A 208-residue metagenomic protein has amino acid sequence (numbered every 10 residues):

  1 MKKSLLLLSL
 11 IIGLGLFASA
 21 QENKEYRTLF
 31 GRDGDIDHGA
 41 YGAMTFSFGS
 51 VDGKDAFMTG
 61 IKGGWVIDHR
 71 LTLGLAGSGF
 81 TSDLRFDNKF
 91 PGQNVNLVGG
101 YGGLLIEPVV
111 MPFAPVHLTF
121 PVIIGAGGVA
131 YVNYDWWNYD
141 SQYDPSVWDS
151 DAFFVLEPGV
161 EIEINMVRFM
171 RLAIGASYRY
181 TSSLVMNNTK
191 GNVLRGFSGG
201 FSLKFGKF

Functional and structural regions predicted by a protein language model:
M1-R32: Cleavable N-terminal export/targeting peptides
S4, G34-G42, H69-L71, A114-F120 (+2 more regions): Outer-envelope beta-barrel architecture signal
A20-H69, K204-F208: Short glycine/proline- and aromatic-enriched beta-strand/turn motifs that initiate or cap beta-hairpins
H38-A40, D55-T59, N96-G102, V116 (+2 more regions): Residues that define the transmembrane beta-barrel architecture of outer-membrane proteins
T45-F48, F80, S177-T181: Generic short beta-strand segments
S47-G49, D87-N94, S141-W148, L184-G191: Extracellular loop and loop/strand-boundary signature of outer-membrane beta-barrel proteins
R70-Q142, S150-L156, I164-M166, F205: Gram-negative (and chloroplast) outer-membrane scaffold detector with strong preference for beta-barrel transmembrane
E161-F208: Predominantly the C-terminal beta-signal and adjacent terminal strand-loop region of outer-membrane beta-barrel
